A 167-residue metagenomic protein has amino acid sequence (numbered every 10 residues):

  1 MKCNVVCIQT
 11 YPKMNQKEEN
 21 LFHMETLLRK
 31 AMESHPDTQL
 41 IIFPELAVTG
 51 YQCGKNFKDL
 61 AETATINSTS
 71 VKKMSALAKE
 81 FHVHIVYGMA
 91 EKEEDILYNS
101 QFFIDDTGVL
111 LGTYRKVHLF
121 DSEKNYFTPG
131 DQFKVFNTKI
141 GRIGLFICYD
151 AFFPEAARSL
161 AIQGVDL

Functional and structural regions predicted by a protein language model:
M1-C7: Extreme N-terminal starter segment of soluble prokaryotic enzymes
N4, P36-D37, H82, R142 (+1 more regions): Short loop/turn motifs at secondary-structure junctions
C7-Q9, L145: Structural signal for conserved beta-strand scaffold positions within catalytic alpha/beta enzyme cores
Q9-N15: Short polar catalytic/cofactor-binding loops
T10, L46, D150-A151: Active-site metal-binding loops of divalent metal-dependent hydrolases
K17-E18, E25, R29-T107: Cys-nucleophile CN-hydrolase/nitrilase-fold catalytic domain and related Cys-dependent amidase chemistry that acts on
N20-K30, A151-R158: Short, acidic/polar
A64-I66, K92-L167: Active-site catalytic loop in hydrolytic enzyme cores
